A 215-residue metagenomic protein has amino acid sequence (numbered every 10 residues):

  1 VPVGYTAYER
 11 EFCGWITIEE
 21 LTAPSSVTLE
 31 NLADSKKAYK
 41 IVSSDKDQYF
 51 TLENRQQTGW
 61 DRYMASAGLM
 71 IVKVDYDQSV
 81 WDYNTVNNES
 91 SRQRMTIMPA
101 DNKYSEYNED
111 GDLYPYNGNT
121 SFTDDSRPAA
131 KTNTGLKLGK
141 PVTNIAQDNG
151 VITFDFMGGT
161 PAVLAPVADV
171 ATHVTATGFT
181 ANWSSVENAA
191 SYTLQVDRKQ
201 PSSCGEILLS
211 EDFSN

Functional and structural regions predicted by a protein language model:
V1-E9: Zinc-dependent metallopeptidase catalytic helix centered on the HExxH motif and its immediate flanking segment
I16-V163: Non-catalytic C-terminal accessory/binding modules of secreted extracellular proteins
G68, V151, G178, A189-T193: Exposed beta-strand and adjacent loop surfaces of beta-rich binding modules that mediate intermolecular recognition
T160-N188: Pro/Thr/Ser/Gly-rich low-complexity, intrinsically disordered linker/stalk tracts
P166-V167, W183, L194-V196, N215: An aromatic-rich alpha-helical recognition segment common to small helix-rich domains
N188-C204: Extracellular low-complexity, O-glycosylation-prone stalks/linkers
C204-S214: Extracellular carbohydrate-recognition regions
